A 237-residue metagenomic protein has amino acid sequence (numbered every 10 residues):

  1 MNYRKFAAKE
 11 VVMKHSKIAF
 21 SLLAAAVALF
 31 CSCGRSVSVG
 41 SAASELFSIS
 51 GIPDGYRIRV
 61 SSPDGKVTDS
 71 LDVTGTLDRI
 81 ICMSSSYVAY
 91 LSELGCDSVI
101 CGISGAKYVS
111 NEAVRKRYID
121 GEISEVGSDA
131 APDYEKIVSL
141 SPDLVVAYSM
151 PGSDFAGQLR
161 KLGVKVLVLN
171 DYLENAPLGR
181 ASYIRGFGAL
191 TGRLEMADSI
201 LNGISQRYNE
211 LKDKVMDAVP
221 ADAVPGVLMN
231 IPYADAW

Functional and structural regions predicted by a protein language model:
R4, A8-C31: Sec-dependent bacterial lipoprotein signal peptides
A25, S50-I52, S92-L94: A generic structural signal for short, solvent-exposed coil/turn residues that cap or connect secondary-structure
C33-A89, M196-L228: Bacterial Sec-exported substrate-binding components of ABC uptake systems
Y56-G65, V73-P151: A short, structured surface patch at a secondary-structure boundary
R79, L144, G152-W237: Extracytoplasmic substrate-binding proteins
